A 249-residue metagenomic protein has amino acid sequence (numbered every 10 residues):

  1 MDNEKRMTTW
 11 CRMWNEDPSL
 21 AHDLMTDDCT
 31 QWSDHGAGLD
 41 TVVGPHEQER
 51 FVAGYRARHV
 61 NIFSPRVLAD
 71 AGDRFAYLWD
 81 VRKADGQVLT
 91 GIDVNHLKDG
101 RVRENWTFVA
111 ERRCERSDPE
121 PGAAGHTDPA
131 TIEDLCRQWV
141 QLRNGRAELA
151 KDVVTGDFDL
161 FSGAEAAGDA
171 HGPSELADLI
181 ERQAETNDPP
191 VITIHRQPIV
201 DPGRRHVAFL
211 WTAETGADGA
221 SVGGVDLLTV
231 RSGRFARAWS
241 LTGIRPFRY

Functional and structural regions predicted by a protein language model:
M1-Y249: C-terminal and inter-domain tail/linker signature
